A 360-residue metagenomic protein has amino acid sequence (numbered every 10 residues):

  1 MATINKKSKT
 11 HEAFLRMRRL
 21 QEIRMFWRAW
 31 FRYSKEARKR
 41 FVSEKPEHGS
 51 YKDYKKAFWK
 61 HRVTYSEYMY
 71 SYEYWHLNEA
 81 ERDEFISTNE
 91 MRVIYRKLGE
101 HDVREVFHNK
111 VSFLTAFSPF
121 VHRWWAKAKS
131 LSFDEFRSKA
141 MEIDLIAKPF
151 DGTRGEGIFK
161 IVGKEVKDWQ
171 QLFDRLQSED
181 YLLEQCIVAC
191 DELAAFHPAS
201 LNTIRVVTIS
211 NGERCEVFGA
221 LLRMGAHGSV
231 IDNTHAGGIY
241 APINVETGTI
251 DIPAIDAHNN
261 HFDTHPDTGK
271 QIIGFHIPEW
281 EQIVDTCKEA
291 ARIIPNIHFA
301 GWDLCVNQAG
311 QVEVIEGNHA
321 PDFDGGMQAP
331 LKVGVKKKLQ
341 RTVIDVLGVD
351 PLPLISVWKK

Functional and structural regions predicted by a protein language model:
M1-W30: Intrinsically disordered, low-structural-confidence terminal and linker regions
K6-F14, F262-K288, R292-I297, V306-K360: C-terminal active-site "lid" helix and adjoining low-complexity regulatory extension at the edge of ATP-using catalytic
L20-K139, C287: Conserved N-proximal alpha/beta basic substrate-recognition cap immediately N-terminal to, or forming the N-lobe
V93-I204, I209-E213: Active-site nucleotide/adenylate-binding loops and adjacent lid/helix of ATP-dependent enzymes
T153, M224, A320-D322: Short, surface-exposed beta-strand-loop junctions and turns on beta-sheet-rich folds
V162-G163, S210-R214, V245-T247, N307-G310: Short acidic-glycine loop/turn motifs at beta-strand connectors
I187, D191-H197, R223-N307: A long amphipathic alpha-helix within ATP-dependent nucleotide-binding catalytic cores
F196, N202-I209, R214-R223, I231-N233 (+2 more regions): Beta-strand scaffold of nucleotide-dependent catalytic cores
